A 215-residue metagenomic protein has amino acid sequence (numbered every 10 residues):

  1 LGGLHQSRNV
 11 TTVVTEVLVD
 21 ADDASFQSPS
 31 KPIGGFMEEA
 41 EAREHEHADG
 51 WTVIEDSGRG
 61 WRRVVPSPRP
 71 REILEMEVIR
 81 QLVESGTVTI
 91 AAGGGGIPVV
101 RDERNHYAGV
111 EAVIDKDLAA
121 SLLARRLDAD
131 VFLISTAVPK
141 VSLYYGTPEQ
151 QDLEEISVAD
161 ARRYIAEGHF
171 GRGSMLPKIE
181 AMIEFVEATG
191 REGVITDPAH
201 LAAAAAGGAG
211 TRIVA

Functional and structural regions predicted by a protein language model:
L1-A215: C-terminal catalytic "cap/lid" subdomain
